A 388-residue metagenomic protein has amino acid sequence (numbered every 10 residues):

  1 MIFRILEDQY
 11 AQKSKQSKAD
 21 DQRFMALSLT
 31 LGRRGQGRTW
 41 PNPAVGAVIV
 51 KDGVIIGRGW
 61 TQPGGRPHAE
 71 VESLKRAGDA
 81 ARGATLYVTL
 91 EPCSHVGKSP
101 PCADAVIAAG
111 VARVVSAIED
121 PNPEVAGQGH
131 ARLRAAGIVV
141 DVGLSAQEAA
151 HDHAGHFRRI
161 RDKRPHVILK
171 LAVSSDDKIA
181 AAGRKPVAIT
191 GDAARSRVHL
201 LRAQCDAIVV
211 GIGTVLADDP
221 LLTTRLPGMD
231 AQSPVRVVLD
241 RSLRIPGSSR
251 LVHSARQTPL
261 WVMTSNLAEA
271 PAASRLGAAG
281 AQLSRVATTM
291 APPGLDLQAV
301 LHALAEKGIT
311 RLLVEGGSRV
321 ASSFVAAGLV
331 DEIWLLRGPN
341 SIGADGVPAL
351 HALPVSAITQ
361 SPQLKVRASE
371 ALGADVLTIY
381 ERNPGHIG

Functional and structural regions predicted by a protein language model:
I2-N42, R58, K98, H166-G388: Enzymes that bind and transform nitrogen-containing heteroaromatic metabolites
G37-P41, H130, L144-A172: Proteins enriched for Cys/Gly/acidic motifs involved in redox and nucleic-acid/cofactor modification
G46: Helix-turn-helix
I49-E148, V235, W261, N266-A268 (+2 more regions): Zn2+-dependent cytidine deaminase-like catalytic core
A69, H156-F157, F324, L336: Aromatic-residue hotspot detector
E70, R76, A109, Q128 (+5 more regions): A generic membrane alpha-helix/interface feature
A77, R134, I160-D162, E332-I333 (+1 more regions): Short alpha-helix boundary/capping motifs
